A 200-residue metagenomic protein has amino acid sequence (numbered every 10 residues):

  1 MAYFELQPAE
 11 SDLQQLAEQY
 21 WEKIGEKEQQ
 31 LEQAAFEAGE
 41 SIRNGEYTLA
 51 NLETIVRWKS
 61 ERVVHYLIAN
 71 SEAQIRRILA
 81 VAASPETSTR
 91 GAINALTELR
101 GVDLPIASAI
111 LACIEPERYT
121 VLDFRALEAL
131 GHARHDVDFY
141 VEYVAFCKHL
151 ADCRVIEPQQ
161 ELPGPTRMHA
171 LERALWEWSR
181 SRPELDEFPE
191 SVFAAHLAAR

Functional and structural regions predicted by a protein language model:
M1-E53, Y119-R200: C-terminal accessory module of base-excision DNA glycosylases/AP lyases that mediates lesion recognition and DNA
S11, S41, S60, S71 (+5 more regions): Generic serine detector
R57-V102: Helix-hairpin-helix/helix-loop-helix acidic hairpins
K59-V64, I114-Y119, S179-R180: Short alpha-helix boundary/capping elements
G91-G131: Catalytic DNA-binding helix-loop module of base-excision-repair DNA glycosylases/AP lyases
